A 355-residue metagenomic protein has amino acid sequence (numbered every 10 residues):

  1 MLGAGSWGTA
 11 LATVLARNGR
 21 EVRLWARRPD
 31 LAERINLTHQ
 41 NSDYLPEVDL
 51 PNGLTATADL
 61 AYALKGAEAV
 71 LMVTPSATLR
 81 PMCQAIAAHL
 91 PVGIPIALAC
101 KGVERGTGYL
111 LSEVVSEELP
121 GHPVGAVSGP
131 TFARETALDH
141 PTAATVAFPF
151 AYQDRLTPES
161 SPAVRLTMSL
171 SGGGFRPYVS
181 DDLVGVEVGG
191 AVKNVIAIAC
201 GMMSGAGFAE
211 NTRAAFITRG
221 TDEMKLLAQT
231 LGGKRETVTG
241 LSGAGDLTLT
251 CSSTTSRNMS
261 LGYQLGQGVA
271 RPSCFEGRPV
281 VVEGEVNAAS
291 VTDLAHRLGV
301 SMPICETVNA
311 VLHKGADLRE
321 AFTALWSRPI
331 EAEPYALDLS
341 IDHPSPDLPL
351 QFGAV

Functional and structural regions predicted by a protein language model:
M1-V48, T57-A58, A85-A87, L350-G353: NAD(P)+-binding Rossmann beta1-loop-alpha1 motif at the extreme N-terminus of oxidoreductases
A10, D30, A58, T74-A77 (+14 more regions): Conserved active-site and cofactor/substrate-binding residues in soluble primary-metabolism enzymes
P46-T55, P120-H122, G173-F175, V300: A short helix-to-beta-strand connector/capping loop
L50, A56-P141, P149-F150, P158 (+1 more regions): Rossmann-like NAD(P)(H) cofactor-binding subdomain of soluble oxidoreductases
T78, H89, V114-H122, P141-I198 (+1 more regions): Internal alpha-helical scaffold of NAD(P)-dependent oxidoreductase catalytic cores
L98, P123-S128, P177-D181, T239-G240 (+1 more regions): General beta-strand structural signal in soluble alpha/beta enzymes
C200-S204, F208, Q229-T239, G243-V355: NAD(P)-dependent Rossmann-like dehydrogenase/reductase catalytic/cofactor-binding core
